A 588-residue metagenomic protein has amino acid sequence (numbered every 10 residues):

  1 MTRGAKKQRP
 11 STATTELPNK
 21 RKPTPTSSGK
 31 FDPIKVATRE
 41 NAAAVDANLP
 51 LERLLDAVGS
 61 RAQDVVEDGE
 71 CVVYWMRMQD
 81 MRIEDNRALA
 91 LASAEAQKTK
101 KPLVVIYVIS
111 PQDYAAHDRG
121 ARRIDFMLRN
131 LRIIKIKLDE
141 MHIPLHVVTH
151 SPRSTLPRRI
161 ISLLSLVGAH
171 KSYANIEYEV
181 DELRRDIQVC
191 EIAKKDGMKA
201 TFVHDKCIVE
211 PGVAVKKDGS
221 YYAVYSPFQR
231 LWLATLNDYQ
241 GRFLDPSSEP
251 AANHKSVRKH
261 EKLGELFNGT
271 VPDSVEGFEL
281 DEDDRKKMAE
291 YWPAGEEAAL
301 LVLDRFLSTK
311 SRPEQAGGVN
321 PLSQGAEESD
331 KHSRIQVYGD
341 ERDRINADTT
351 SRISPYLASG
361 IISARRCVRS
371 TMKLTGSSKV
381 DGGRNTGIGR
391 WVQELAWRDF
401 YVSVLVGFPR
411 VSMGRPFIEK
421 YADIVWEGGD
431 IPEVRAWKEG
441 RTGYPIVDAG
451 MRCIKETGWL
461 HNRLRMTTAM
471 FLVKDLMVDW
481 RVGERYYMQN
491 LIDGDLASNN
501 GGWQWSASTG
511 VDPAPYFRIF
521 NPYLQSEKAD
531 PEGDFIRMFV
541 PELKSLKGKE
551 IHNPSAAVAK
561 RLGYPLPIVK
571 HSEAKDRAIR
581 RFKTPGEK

Functional and structural regions predicted by a protein language model:
T2-A252, S498, S572, R580-K588: Trp/Phe/Arg-rich N-terminal binding region typifying the photolyase-homology
A5, P10, D68-G69, S220-Y421 (+2 more regions): Glycine/tryptophan-enriched, flexible segments
M76-D80, I176-Y178, H204-C207, Q229 (+8 more regions): Short, flexible loop/turn elements at secondary-structure junctions
L91-E95, I133, V302, S370 (+2 more regions): Residue-level detector of alpha-helical secondary structure
F126, N130, D181, G295 (+3 more regions): Soluble or luminal CAZymes and related metallo-dependent hydrolases
N346-R537: Active-site-proximal binding-pocket segments
